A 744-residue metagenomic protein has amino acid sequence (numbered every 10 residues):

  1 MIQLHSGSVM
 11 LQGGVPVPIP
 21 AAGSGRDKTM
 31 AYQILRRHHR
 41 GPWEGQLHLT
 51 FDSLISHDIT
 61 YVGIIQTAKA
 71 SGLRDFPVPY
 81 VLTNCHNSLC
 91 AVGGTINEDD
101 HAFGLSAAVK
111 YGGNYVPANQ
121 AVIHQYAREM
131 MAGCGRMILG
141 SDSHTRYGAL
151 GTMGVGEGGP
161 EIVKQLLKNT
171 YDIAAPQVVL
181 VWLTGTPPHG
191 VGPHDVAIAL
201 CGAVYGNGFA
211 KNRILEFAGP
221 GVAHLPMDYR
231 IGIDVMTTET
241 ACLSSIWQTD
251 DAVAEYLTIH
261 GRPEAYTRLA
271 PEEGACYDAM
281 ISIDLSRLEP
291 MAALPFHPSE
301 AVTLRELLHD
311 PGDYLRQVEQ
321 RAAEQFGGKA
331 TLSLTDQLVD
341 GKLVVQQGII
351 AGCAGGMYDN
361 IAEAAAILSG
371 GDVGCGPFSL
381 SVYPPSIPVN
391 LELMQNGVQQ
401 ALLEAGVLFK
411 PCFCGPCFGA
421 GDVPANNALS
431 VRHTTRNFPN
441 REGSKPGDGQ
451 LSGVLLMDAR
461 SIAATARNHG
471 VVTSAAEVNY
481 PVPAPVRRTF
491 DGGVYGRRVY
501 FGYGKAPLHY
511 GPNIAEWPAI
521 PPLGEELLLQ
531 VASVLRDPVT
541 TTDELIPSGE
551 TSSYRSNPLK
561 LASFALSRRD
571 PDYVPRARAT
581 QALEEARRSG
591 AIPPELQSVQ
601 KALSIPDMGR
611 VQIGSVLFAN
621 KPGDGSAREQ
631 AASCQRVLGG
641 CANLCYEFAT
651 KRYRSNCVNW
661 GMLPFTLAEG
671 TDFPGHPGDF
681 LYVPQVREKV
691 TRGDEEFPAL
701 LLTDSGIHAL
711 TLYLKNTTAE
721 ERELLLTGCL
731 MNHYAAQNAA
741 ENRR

Functional and structural regions predicted by a protein language model:
M1-R744: Fe-S-dependent hydro-lyases/dehydratases of central metabolism
